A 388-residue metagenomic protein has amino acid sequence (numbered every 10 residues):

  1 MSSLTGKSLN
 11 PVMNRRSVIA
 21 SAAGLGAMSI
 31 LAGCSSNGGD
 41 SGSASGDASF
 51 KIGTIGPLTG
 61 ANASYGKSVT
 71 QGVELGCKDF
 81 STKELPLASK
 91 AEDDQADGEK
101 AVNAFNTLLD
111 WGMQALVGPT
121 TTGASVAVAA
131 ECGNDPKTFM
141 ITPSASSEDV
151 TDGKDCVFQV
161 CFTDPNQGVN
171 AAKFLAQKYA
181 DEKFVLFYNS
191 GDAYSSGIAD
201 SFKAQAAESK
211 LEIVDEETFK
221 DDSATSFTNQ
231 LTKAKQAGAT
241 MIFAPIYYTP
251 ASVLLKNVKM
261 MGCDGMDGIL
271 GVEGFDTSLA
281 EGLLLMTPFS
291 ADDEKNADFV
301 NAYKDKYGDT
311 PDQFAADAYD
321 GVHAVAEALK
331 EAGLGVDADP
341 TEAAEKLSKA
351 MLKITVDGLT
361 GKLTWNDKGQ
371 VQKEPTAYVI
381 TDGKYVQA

Functional and structural regions predicted by a protein language model:
M1-M13, S21-A32: N-terminal secretory signal peptides
C34-S45: Bacterial lipoprotein signal-peptidase II cleavage site
D40, K67-V69, D79-T151, F219-D221: Beta-alpha junction/loop-to-helix N-cap segments that form part of ligand/metal-binding clefts
G53-G72, G76, F80, E92-E99 (+3 more regions): Extracytoplasmic "Venus flytrap"
L58, V157-T218, M241: An alpha-beta-alpha
A101, V160-K183, S196-I198, A224-T228 (+4 more regions): Hydrophobic alpha-helical segments within soluble ligand-binding/sensing domains
L255-Y319: Extracellular/periplasmic periplasmic-binding protein-like sensory domains
P311-A315, E327-K384: Segments of small-molecule ligand-sensing domains
